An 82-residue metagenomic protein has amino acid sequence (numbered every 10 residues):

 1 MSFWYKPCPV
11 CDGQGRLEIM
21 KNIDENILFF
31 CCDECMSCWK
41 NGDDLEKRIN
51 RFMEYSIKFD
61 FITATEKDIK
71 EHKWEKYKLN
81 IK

Functional and structural regions predicted by a protein language model:
M1-P7, E25-L28: Short metal-coordination and nucleic-acid-contact micro-motifs, chiefly zinc-binding Cys/His arrays
C8-C11, C32: Short cysteine-rich clusters marking metal-coordination/redox-active sites
D12-E18: Short Cys/His-rich Zn2+-coordinating modules
G13, D24-E25: Short strand-connecting beta-turns/loops that link adjacent beta-strands
E18-N22, G42-D44: Short Cys/His-rich "knuckle" micro-motifs
N26-C38: Cysteine-rich micro-motifs
C35-M53: Short metal-binding segments enriched for Cys and/or His
I62-K82: Long, contiguous alpha-helical scaffold regions
